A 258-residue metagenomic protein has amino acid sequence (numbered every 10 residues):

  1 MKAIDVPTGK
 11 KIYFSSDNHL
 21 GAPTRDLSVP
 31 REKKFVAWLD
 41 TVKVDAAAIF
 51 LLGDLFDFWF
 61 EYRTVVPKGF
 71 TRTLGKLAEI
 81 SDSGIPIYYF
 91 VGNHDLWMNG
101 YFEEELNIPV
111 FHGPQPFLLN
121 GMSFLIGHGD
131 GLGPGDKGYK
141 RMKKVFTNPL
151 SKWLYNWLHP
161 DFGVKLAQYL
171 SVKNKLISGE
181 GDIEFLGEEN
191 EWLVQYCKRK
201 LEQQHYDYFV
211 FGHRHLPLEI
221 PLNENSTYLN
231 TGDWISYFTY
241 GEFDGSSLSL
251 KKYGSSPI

Functional and structural regions predicted by a protein language model:
K2-K11, S15, L20-L119: Core catalytic region of metal-dependent phosphoesterases/phosphodiesterases, especially metallo-beta-lactamase-like
K11-H19, S123-D130, T227-G232: Active-site-proximal beta-strand elements of phosphoester/diester hydrolases
D17, S255-I258: Conserved histidine-centered catalytic loops in small-molecule metabolism enzymes
G53-L55, N93, G129, G212-H215: Short, well-ordered beta-to-alpha junction loops that form the rim of enzyme active sites and present histidine/acidic
L96-G100, I126-G127, G133-D136: Short, well-ordered, mixed-charge alpha-helical segments that flank or form enzyme active sites
N107-H112, D130, D136-M142, F146 (+1 more regions): Conserved beta-sheet core of the metallophosphoesterase superfamily
G129-W192: Active-site-proximal loop/helix segment associated with metal-binding centers of metalloenzymes
